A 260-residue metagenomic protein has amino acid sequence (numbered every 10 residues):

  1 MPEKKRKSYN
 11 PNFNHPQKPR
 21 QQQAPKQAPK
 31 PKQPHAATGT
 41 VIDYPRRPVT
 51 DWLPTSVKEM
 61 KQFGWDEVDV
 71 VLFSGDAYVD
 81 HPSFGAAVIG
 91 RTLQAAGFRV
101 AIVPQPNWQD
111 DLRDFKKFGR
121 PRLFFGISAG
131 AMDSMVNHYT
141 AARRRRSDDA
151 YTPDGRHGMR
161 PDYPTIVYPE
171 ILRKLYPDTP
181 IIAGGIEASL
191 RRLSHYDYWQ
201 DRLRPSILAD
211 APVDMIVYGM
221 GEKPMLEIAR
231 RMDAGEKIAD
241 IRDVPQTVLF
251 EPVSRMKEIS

Functional and structural regions predicted by a protein language model:
R6-Q33: Intrinsically disordered, low-complexity RNA-associated tracts
K30-G64: Short N-terminal or domain-adjacent regulatory/targeting segments
H35-R47, A96-R99, A150-P161: Acidic/glycine-enriched edge-of-secondary-structure segments
D69-V71: Conserved beta-strand elements of the Class I
A77, G85, P104-S260: Glycine-rich beta-alpha loop elements in corrinoid/cobalamin-binding modules across cobalamin-dependent enzymes
V88-V100: Short helix-loop-beta junction
